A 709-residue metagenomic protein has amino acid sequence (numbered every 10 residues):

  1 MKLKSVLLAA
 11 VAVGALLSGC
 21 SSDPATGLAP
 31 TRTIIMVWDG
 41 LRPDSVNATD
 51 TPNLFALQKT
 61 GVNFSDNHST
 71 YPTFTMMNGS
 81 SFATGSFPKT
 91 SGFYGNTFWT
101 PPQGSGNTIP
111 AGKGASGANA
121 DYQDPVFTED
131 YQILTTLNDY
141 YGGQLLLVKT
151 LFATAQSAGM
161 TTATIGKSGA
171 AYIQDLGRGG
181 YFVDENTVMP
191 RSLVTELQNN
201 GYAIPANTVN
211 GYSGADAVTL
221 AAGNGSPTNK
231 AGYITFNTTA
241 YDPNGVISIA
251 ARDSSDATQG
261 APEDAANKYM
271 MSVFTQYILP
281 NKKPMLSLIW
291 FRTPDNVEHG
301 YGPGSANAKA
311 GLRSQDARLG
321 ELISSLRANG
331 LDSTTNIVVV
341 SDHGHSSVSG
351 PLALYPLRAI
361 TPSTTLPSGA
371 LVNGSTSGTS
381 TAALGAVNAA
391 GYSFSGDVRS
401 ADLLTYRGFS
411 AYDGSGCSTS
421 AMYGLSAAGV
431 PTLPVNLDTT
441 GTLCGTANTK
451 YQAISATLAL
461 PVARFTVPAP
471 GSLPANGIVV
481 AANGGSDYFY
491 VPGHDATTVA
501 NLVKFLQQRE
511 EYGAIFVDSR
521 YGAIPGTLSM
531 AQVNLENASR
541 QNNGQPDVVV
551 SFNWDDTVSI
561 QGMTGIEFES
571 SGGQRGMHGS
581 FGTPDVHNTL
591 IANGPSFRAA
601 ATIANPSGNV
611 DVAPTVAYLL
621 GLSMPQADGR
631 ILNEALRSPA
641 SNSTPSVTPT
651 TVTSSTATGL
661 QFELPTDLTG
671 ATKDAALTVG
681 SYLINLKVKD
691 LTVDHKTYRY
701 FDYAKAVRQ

Functional and structural regions predicted by a protein language model:
A15-P30: Bacterial Sec-dependent N-terminal signal peptides
P30-R42, A56-Q58, F82, A155 (+8 more regions): Beta-strand elements within well-structured catalytic alpha/beta cores of enzymes that handle phosphate/sulfate esters
D44-T97, T161-I165: Short, structured active-site-proximal loop/turn typified by the sulfatase FGly-forming signature C/S-X-P-X-R
N53, S314-R358, T440-G445, G522-N534 (+3 more regions): Metal-dependent active-site segment of extracytoplasmic phospho-/sulfohydrolases and closely related
S86-F87, Y94-G302, G441, A447-Y451 (+3 more regions): His/Asp/Glu-rich, glycine-adjacent segments that coordinate divalent cations and/or stabilize oxyanion chemistry on
P88-S91, G179-I234, A308-A317, L357-A421: Acidic, His- and aromatic-enriched active-site or binding-groove loops in soluble protein domains that engage sugars
Q144-K149, A158, A401-D402, Y406-T615: Active-site neighborhoods of enzymes that stabilize oxyanions during catalysis
G260-I289, P294-T335, N373-G378, V387 (+4 more regions): A long, amphipathic alpha-helix that forms part of the scaffold/cap immediately adjacent to metal-dependent active
